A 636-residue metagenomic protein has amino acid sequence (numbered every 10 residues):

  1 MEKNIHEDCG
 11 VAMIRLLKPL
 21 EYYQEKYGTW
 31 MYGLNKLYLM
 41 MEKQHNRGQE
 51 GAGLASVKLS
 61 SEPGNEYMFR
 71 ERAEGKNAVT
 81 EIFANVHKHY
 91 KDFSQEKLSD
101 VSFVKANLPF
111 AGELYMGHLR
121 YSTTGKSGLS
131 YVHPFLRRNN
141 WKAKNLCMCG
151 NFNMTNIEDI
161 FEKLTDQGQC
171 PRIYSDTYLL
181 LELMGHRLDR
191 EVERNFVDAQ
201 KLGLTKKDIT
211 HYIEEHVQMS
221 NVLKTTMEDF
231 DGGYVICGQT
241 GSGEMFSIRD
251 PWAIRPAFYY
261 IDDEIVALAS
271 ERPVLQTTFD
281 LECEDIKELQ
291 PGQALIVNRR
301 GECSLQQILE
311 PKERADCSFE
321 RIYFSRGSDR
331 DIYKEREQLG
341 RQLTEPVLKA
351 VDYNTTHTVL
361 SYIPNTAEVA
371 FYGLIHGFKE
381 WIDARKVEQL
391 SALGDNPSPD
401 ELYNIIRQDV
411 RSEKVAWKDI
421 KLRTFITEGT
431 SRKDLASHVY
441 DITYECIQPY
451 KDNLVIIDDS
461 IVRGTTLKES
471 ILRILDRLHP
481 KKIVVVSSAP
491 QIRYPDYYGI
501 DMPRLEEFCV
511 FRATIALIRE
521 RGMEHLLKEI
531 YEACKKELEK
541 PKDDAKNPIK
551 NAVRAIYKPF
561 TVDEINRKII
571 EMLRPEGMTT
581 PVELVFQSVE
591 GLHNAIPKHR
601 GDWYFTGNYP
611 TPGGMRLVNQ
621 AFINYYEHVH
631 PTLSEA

Functional and structural regions predicted by a protein language model:
M1-Q290, I296-V359, I363-P364: Conserved short alpha-helical segments that host acidic/polar catalytic motifs at enzyme active sites
G64-E71, D159, S247-D250, F258 (+4 more regions): A short acidic (Asp/Glu
K97-S102, F196-V217, E380-D409, R521-I530 (+1 more regions): Short mixed-charge
M227, S242-E244, R249, I261 (+8 more regions): PRPP-dependent phosphoribosyltransferase catalytic core
D229-G232, E335-T356, V369, L374-G377 (+2 more regions): Phosphate/ATP-binding catalytic cores across multiple sugar-kinase/actin-like superfamilies, primarily ASKHA
G238, R249-D250, S270-R272, R299 (+7 more regions): Active-site proximal loops enriched in glycine and acidic residues that flank catalytic Cys/His/Asp and coordinate
N354-I426: Long, K/E/R/D-enriched contiguous segments that form extended
L360, A367-L374, F378, S412 (+3 more regions): Extended, hydrophobic alpha-helical segments in both membrane/secreted and soluble proteins
